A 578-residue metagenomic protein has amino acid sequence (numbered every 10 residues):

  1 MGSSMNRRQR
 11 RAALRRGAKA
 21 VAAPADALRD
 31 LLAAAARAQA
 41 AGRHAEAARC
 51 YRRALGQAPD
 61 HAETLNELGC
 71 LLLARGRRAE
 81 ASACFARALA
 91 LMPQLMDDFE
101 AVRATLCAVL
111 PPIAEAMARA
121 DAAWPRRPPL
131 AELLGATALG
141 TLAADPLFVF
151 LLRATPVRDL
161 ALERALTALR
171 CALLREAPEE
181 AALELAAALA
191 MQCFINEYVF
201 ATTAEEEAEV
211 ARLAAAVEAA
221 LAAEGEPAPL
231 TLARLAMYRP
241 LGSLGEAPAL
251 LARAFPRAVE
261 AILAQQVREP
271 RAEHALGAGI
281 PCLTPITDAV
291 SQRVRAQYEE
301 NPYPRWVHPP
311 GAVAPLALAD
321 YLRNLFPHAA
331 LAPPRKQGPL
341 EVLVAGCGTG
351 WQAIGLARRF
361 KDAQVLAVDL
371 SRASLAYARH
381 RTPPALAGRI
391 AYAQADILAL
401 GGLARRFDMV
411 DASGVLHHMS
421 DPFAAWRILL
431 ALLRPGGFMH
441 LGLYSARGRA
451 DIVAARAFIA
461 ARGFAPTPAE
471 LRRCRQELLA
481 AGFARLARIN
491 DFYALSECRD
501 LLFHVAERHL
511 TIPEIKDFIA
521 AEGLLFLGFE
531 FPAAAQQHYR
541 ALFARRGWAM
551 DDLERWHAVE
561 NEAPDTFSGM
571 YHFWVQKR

Functional and structural regions predicted by a protein language model:
R8, N66-R293, F529-F531, W548-A549 (+1 more regions): N-terminal accessory segments
L386-L398: Conserved SAM-binding strand-loop segment of SAM-dependent methyltransferases
L400-V410: A short acidic, Gly/Pro-enriched loop at the edge of an enzyme's catalytic core that lines a small-molecule cofactor
F423-P435: A short glycine-rich, Lys/Arg-flanked "PGG" loop and its adjoining helix->strand segment in the class I
F438-A484: Conserved class I S-adenosyl-L-methionine
L471-R578: Rossmann-like AdoMet/SAM-dependent catalytic core
